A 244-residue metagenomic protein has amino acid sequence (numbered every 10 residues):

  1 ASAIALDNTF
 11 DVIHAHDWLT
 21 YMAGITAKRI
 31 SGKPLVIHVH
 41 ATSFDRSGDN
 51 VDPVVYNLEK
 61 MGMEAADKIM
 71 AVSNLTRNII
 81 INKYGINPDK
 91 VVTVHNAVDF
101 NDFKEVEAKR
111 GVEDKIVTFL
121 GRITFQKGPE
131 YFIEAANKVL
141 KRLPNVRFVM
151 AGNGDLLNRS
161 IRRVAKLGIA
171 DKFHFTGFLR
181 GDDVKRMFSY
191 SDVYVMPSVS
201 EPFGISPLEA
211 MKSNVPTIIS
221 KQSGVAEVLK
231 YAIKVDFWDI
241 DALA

Functional and structural regions predicted by a protein language model:
K33-V36, F44-M61, F100: Nucleotide-sugar donor phosphate/pyrophosphate-binding loop at the beta->alpha transition of glycosyltransferases
L75, A97: Carbohydrate-associated surface elements
G111-A136: Conserved donor-binding/catalytic core segment of Leloir-type glycosyltransferases
R159-L179: Nucleotide-activated donor-binding/catalytic signature segment of Leloir-type glycosyltransferases, i.e., the conserved
F178-L179, R186-S191: Short alpha-helical donor nucleotide-sugar binding micro-motif in glycosyltransferases
V199: Aromatic "clamp/platform" in nucleotide-sugar-dependent glycosyltransferases that forms part of the donor/acceptor
P216-I219: Short hydrophobic beta-strand element within catalytic cores of glycosyltransferases and related nucleotide-activated
A232-I240: Conserved acidic donor-binding segment of nucleotide-sugar-dependent glycosyltransferases
